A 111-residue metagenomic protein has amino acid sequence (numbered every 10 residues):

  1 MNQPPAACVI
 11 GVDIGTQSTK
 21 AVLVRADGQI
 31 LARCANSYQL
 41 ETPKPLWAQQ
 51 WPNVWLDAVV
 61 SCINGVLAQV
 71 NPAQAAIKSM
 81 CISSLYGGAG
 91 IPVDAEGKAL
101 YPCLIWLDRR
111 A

Functional and structural regions predicted by a protein language model:
M1-L100: N-terminal glycine/serine-rich phosphate-binding loop of ATP-dependent small-molecule kinases, especially carbohydrate
I105: Conserved phosphate-binding/catalytic loop of the ribokinase/pfkB sugar-kinase fold
D108: Carbohydrate-associated surface elements
